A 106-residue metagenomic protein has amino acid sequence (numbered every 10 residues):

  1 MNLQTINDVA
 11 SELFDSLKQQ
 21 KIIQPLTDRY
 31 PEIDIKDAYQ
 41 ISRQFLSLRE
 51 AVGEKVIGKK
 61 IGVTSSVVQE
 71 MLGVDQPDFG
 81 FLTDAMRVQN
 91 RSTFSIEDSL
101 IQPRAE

Functional and structural regions predicted by a protein language model:
N2-E106: Active-site microenvironments in enzyme catalytic cores
